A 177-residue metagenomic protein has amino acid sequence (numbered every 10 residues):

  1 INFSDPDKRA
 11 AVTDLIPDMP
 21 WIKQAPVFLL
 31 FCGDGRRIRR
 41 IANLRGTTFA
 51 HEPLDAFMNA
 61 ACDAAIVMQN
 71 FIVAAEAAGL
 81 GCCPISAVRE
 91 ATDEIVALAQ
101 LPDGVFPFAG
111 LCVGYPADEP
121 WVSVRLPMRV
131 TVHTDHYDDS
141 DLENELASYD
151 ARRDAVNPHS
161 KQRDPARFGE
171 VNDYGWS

Functional and structural regions predicted by a protein language model:
I1-S177: Acidic, surface-exposed loops and disordered segments
